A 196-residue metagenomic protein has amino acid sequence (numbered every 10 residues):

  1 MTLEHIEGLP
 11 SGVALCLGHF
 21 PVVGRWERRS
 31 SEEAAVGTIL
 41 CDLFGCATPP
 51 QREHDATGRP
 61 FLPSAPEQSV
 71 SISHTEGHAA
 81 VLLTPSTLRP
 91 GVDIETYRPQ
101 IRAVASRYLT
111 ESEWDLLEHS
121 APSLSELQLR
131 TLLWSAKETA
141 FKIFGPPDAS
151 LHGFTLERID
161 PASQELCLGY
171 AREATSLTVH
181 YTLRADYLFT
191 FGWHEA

Functional and structural regions predicted by a protein language model:
M1-A196: Core catalytic alpha/beta fold that binds nucleotide/phospho-ligands
